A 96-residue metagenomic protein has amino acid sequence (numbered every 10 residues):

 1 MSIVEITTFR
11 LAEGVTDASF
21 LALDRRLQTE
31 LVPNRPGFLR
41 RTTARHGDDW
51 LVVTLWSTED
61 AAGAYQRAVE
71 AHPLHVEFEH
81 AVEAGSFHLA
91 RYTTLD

Functional and structural regions predicted by a protein language model:
M1-I3, F9-A12, G37-L51, L74-D96: Glycine-rich beta-strand-turn "strand-cap" elements at beta-sheet edges
R10-A22: Short, surface-exposed ligand-recognition loops at beta-strand->loop->(often short) alpha-helix junctions that present
A12-G14, S57-A61, D96: Short coil/turn motifs at secondary-structure junctions
D17-S19, L51-V53, A62-A64: Short acidic, gly/pro-rich beta-turn/loop elements at beta-sheet edges and active-site/ligand-binding grooves
R26-L39, L55-L89: An amphipathic, aromatic/His-enriched active-site/gating alpha helix that lines ligand/cofactor pockets
